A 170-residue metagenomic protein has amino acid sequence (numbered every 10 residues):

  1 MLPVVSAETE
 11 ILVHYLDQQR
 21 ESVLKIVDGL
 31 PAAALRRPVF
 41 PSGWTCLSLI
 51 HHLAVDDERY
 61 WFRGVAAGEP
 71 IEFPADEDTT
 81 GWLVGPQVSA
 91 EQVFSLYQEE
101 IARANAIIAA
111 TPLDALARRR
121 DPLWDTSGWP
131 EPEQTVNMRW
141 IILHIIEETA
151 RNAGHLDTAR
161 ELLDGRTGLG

Functional and structural regions predicted by a protein language model:
L2, T9, V13-D28, A32-T80 (+1 more regions): Short, contiguous alpha-helical
L2-S6, E10-H14, V84-E91, S95: Charge-dense, low-complexity intrinsically disordered segments
G81-R119, N137-I146: Acidic/histidine-rich alpha-helical segments that form the ligand environment of transition-metal centers
